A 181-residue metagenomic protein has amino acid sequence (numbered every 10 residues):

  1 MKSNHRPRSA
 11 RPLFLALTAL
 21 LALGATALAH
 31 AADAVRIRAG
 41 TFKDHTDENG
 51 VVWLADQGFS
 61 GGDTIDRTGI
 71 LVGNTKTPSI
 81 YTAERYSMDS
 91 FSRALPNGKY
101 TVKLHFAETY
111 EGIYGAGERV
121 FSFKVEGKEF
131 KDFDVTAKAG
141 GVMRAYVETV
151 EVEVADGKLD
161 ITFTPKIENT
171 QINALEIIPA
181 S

Functional and structural regions predicted by a protein language model:
M1-A10: N-terminal secretory signal peptides that target proteins for export/translocation
S9-F14, I70: Sequence-pattern detector for short linear motifs and compositional/periodic biases rather than a specific fold
L15-A25: Bacterial N-terminal signal peptides
L28-S181: Compositionally biased, intrinsically disordered or flexible polar/acidic segments
